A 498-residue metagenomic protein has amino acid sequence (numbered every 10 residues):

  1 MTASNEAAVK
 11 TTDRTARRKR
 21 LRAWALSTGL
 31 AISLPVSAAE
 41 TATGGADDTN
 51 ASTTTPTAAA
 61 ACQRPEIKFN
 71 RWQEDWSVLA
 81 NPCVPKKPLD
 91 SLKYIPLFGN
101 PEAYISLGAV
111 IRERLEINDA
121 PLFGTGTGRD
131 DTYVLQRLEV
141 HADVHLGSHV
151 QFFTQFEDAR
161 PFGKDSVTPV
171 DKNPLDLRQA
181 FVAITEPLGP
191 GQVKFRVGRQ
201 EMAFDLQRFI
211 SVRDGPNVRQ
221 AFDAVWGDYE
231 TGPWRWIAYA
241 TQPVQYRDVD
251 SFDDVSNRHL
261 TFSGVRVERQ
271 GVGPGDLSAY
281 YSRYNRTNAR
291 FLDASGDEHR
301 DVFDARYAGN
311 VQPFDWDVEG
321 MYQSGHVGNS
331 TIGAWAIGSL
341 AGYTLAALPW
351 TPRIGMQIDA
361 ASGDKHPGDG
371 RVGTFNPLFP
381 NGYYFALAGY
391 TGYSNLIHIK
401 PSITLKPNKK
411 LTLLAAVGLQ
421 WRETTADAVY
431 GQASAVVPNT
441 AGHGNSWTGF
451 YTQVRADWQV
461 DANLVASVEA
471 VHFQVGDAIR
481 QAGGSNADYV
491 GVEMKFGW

Functional and structural regions predicted by a protein language model:
T2-R22, S27-D130, H141, P169-V170 (+3 more regions): N-terminal periplasmic/intermembrane-space "pro-region" immediately following the signal or transit peptide
Q63-W76, P82-K86, D293, E319-G320 (+1 more regions): Extracellular/periplasmic loop regions
N70, S485-W498: Outer-membrane beta-barrel "beta-signal"
P96, A109, V140-V144, Q179-I184 (+8 more regions): Residues on the lipid-exposed face of transmembrane beta-strands in outer-membrane beta-barrel proteins
I111-D119, F156-F162, R199-A203, T231-P233 (+8 more regions): Transmembrane beta-strands of outer-membrane beta-barrel pores
I117-Q136, L146-P190, Q207-V212, V249 (+5 more regions): Surface-exposed loop and membrane-interface regions of Gram-negative outer-membrane beta-barrel proteins
H149, L188-F195, F209-G368, A426 (+3 more regions): Signature for the C-terminal beta-barrel architecture of outer-membrane proteins
T424, Q459-S485: C-terminal beta-signal and adjacent terminal beta-strands/loops of Gram-negative outer-membrane beta-barrel proteins
